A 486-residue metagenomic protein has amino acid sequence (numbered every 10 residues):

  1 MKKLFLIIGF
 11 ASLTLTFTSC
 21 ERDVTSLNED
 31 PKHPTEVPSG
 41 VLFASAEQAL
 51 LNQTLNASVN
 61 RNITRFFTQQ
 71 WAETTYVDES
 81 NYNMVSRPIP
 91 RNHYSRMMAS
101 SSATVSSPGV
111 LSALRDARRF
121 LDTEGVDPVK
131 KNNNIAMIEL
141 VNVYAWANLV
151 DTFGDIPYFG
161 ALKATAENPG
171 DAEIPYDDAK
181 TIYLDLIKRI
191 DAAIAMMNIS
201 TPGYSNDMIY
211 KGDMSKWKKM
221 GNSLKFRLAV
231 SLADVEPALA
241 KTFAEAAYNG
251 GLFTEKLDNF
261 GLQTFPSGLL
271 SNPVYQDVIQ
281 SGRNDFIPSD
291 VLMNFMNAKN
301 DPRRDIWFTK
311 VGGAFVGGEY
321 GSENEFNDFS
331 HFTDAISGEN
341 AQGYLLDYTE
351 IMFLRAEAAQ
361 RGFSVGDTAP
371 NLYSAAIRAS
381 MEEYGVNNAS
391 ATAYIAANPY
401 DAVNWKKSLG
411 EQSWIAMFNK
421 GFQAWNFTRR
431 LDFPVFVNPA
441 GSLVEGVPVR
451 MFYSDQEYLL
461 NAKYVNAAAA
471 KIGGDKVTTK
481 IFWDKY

Functional and structural regions predicted by a protein language model:
M1-E29: Bacterial Sec-dependent N-terminal signal peptides
C20-Q69, V85, P108, D116 (+3 more regions): Membrane-proximal, proline-rich intrinsically disordered regions
Y76-P157, A166-L184, K188-S205: Conserved, well-structured interaction surfaces
Y176, K180-M196, Y204, I209-L232 (+3 more regions): All-alpha RGS (Regulator of G-protein Signaling) helical domain and cognate RGS-like helical scaffolds
L239-R355, Q360-R361, G366-A416, F422: Hydrophobic-face positions in mid-chain alpha helices that act as interaction patches
S374, S380-K485: Conserved SxxK-family serine transpeptidase/carboxypeptidase catalytic domain of penicillin-binding proteins
